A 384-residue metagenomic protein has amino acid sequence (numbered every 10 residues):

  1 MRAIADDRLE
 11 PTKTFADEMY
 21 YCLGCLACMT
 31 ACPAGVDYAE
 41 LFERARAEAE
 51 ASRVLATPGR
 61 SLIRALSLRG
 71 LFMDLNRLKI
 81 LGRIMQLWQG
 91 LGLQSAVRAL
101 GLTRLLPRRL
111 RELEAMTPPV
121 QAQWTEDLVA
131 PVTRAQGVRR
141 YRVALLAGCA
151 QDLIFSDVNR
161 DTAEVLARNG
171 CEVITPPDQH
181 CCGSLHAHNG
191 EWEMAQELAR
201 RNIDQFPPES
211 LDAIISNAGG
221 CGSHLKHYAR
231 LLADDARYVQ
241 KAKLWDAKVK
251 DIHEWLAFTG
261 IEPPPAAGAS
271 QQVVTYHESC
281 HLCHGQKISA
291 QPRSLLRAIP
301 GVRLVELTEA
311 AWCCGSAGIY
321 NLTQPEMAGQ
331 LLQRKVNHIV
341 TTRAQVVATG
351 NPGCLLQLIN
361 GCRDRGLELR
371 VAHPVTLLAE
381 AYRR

Functional and structural regions predicted by a protein language model:
R2-G24, H277, M327: Ferredoxin-like iron-sulfur electron-transfer modules
A5, M29-C32, A229, G318: Short amphipathic alpha-helical interaction patches enriched in hydrophobic/aromatic residues with interspersed Lys/Arg
T12, A16-V36, H281, A311: Cysteine-centered iron-sulfur cluster-binding motifs in ferredoxin-type domains/subunits of redox enzymes
Y38-R384: Iron-sulfur cluster-binding electron-transfer modules in prokaryotic oxidoreductases
